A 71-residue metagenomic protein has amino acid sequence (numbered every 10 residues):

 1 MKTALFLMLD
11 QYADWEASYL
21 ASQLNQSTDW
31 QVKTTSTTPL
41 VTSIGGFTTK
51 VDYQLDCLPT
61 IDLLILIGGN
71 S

Functional and structural regions predicted by a protein language model:
M1-S71: Extended, subdomain-level signal for the structured scaffold at the beginning of enzyme domains
